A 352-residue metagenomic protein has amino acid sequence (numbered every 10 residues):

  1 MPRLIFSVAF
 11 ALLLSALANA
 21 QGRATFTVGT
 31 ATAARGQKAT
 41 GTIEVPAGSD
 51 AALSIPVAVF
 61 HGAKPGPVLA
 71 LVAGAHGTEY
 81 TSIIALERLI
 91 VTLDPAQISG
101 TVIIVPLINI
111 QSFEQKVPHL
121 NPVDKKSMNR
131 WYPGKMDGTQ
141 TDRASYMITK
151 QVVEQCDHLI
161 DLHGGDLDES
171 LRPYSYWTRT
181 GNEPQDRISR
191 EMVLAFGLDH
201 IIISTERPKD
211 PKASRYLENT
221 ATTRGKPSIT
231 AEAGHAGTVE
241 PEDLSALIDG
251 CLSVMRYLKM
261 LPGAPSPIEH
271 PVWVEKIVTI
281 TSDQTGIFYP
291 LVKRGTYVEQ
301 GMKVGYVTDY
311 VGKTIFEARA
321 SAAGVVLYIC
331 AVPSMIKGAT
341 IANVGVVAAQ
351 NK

Functional and structural regions predicted by a protein language model:
P2, F6, A20-K352: Structured catalytic-domain cores with a bias toward divalent-metal coordination
S7-A16: Bacterial N-terminal signal peptides
